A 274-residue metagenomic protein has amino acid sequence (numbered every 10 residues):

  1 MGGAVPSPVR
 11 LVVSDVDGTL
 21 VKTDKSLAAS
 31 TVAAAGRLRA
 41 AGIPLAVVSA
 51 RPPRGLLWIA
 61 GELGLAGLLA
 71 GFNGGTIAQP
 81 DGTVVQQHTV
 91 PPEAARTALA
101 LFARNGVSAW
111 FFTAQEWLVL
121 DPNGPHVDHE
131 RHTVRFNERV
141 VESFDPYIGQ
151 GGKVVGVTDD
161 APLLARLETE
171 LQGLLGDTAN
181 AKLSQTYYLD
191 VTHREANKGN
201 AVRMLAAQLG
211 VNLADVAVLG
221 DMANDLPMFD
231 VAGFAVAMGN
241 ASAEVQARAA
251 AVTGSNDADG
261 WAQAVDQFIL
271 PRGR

Functional and structural regions predicted by a protein language model:
G2-L11, L27-A28, D190-R274: Mg2+-dependent phosphoryl-transfer enzymes with acidic/Ser/Thr/Gly-rich catalytic loops
D15: Active-site residues of response regulator receiver
D24-V127: Active-site phosphate-binding/coordination module
T31, L56-A60, L167, L171 (+3 more regions): Hydrophobic packing residues within well-ordered alpha-helices of enzyme cores
L38, S49, N73, V154 (+3 more regions): Residue-level signal for inorganic ion chemistry
L63-L65, F72-N73, L175-D177, V231-A232 (+1 more regions): Short, structured coil segments at secondary-structure junctions
N105-S108, F112-V231, N240: Conserved acidic, metal-coordinating active-site core of Asp-based, Mg2+-dependent phosphoryl-transfer enzymes
